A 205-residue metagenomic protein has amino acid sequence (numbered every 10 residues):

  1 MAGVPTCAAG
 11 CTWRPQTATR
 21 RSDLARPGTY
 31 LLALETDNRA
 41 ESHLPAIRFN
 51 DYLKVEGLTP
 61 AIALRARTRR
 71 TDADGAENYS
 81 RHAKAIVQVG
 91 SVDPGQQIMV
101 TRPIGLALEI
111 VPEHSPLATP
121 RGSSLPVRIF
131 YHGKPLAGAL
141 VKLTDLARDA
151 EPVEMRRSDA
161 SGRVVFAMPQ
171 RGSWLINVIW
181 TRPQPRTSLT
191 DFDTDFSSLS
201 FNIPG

Functional and structural regions predicted by a protein language model:
A2-T6, L140-M155: Short amphipathic beta-strand segments in non-cytosolic proteins
A9-P15, E154-D159: Short beta-strand segments within Ig-like beta-sandwich modules, predominantly Fibronectin type-III
C11-G28: A surface-exposed beta-strand-loop module
Q16-A18, S158-G172: Glycine-centered loop-to-beta-strand initiation motif
P27-T29, G122, R171-S173: Extracellular Ig-like/FN3 beta-sandwich strand-entry sites
D37-A46, R182-S188: Short acidic/polar inter-strand loop motif in beta-rich domains
A61-L125, F130-P135, A147-D149, D191-G205: Beta-strand-rich domain onsets/edges
P169-G205: A cross-kingdom marker for long, charged
